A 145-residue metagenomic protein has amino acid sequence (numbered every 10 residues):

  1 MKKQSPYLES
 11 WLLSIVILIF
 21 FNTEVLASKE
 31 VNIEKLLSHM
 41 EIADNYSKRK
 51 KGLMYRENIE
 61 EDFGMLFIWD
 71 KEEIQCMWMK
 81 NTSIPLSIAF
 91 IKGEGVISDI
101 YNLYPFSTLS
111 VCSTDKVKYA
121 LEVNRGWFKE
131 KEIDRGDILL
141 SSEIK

Functional and structural regions predicted by a protein language model:
M1-K2, I19: N-terminal hydrophobic targeting segments
K2-L12: Bacterial N-terminal signal peptides that target proteins for export
P6, F21-N22: Short linear, low-complexity motifs centered on an aromatic residue
W11-F20: Bacterial N-terminal signal peptides
S14, V25-L26: Cleavable N-terminal signal peptides
L26-K145: Compact, glycine-rich, soluble single-domain proteins
